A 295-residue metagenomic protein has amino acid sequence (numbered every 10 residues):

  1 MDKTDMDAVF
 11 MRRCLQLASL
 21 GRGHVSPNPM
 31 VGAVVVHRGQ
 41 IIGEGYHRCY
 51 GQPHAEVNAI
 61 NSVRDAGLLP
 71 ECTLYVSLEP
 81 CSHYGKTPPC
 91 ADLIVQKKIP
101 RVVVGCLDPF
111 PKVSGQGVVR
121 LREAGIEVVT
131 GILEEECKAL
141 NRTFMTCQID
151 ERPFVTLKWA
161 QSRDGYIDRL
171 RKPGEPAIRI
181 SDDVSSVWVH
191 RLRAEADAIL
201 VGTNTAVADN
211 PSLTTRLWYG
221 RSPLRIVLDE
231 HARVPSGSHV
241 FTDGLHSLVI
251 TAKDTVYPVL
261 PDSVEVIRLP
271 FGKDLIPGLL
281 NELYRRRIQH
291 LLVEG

Functional and structural regions predicted by a protein language model:
M6-S26, C147: Short, basic/aromatic recognition patches
P27-M30, F154-V155: Short, small/polar residue-rich loop motifs at catalytic or cofactor-binding pockets
V31-G32, T203-N204, E294-G295: Glycine-rich beta-strand-to-loop/alpha-helix junction loops that act as flexible
V31-G39, K158-A160: Short beta-strand scaffold segments in enzyme catalytic cores
V35-K138, L224, K253-T255: Zn2+-dependent cytidine deaminase-like catalytic core
P100, Q289, E294: Short acidic/polar active-site loop segments enriched in Thr and Asp
T146-H290: Active-site ligand-binding patch in enzyme domains
